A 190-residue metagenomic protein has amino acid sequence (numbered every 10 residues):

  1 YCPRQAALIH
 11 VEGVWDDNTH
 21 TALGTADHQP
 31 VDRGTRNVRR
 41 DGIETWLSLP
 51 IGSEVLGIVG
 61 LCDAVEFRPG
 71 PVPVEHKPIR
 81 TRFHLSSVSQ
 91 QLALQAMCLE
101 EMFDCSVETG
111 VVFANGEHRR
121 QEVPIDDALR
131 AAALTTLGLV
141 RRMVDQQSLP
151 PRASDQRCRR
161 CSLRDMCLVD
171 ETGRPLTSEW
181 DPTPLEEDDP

Functional and structural regions predicted by a protein language model:
Y1-P73, R80, R174, D181-P190: Metal-dependent nuclease catalytic cores that hydrolyze phosphodiester bonds in DNA/RNA, characterized by
C2, C158-C161, C167: Short cysteine clusters
P3-A7, A26, A128, A132 (+2 more regions): Exposed alpha-helical structural elements
E12, E100, D145, M166: Hydrophobic/aromatic-lined pockets within catalytic cores
R36-G138: Mg2+/Mn2+-dependent nuclease catalytic core
L139-R160: Immediate flanking context of iron-sulfur cluster ligation sites
L168-T172: Short Cys/His-rich "knuckle" micro-motifs
